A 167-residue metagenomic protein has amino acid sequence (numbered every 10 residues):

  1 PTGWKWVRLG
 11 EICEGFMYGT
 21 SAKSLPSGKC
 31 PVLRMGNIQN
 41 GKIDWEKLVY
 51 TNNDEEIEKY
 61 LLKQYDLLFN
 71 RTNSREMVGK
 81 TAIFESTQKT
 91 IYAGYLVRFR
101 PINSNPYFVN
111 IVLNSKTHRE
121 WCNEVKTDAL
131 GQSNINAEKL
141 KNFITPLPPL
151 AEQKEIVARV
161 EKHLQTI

Functional and structural regions predicted by a protein language model:
P1-Y18, N142, L147-A158, Q165-I167: Non-catalytic DNA-recognition/assembly elements of restriction-modification systems
G10-A22, G36-D66: Sequence-specific dsDNA recognition surfaces
R75-A82: Short, Lys/Arg- and Gly-enriched loop/turn segments at beta-strand edges
K89-L96, Y107, C122, T127-P148: A short glycine-rich beta-alpha junction/loop motif
F99, V109, Q153-I156: Interdomain signal-transducing alpha-helices
Y107-T117: Glycine- and charge-enriched low-complexity intrinsically disordered segments
